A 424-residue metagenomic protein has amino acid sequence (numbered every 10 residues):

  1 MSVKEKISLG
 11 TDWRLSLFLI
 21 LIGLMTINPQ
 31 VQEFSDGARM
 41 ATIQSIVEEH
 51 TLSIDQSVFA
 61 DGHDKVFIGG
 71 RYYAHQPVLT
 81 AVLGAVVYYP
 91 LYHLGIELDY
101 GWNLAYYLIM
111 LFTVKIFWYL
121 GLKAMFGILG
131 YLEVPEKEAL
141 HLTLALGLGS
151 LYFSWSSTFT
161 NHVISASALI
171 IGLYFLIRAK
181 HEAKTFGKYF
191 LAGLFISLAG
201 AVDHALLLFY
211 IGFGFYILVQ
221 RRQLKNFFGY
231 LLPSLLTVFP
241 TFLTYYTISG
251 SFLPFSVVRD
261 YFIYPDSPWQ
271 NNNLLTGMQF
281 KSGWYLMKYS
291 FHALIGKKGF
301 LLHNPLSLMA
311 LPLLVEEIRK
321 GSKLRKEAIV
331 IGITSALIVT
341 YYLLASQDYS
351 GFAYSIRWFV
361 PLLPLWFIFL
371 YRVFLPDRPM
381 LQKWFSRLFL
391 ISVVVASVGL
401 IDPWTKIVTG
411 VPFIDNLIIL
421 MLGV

Functional and structural regions predicted by a protein language model:
M1, D12-S16, L194, L231-L235 (+3 more regions): Signature aromatic-anchored transmembrane alpha helix within multi-pass, membrane-resident enzymes that catalyze glycan
M1-I27, V31, M110, K123 (+5 more regions): Start-transfer (signal-anchor) and selected internal transmembrane alpha helices of multi-pass inner/ER membrane
S2, R178-H181, L208-L243, L311-L324 (+1 more regions): Perimembrane helix-loop-helix junctions
W13-L17, L94-L104, L120-L148, A166-S167 (+2 more regions): Transmembrane-helix signature of polytopic, membrane-embedded enzymes that assemble or transfer cell-envelope glycans
I43, L142-T143, G147, G187-D203 (+2 more regions): Membrane-interface alpha helices of multi-pass inner-membrane proteins
E133, H162, G172-Y189, A199 (+1 more regions): Membrane-interface transmembrane helices that cradle and orient dolichyl/undecaprenyl
S157-I164, G299, S355: Short acidic/glycine- and proline-prone juxtamembrane loop motifs at membrane-interface regions of multi-pass membrane
N226-E316, I331-Y342, V395-K406: Membrane-lumen/periplasm interface segments of specific transmembrane helices in polyprenyl phosphate-linked
